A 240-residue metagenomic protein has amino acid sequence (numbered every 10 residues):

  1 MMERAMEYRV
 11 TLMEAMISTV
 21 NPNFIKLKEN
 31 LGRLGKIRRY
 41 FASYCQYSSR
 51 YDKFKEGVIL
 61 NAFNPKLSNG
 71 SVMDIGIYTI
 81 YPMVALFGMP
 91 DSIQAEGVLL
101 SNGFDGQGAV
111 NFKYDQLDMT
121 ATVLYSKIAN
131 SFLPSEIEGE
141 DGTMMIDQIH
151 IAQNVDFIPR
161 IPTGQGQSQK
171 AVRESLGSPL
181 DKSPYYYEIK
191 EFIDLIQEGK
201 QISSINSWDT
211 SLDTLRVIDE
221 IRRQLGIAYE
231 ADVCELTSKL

Functional and structural regions predicted by a protein language model:
M1-T11: Rossmann-fold NAD(P)-binding glycine/threonine-rich loop
E7, Q116, E191-L240: C-terminal helix-rich "cap/oligomerization" subdomain common to oxidoreductases
L12-E14, I146: Hydrophobic residues in well-ordered beta-strands that form the structural core
S18-I93: Predominantly a Rossmann-like dinucleotide-binding segment in NAD(P)-dependent oxidoreductases
F24, T79-I80, N154-V155, Y186-I193 (+1 more regions): A general structural signal for well-ordered alpha-helical segments in protein cores
F24-K26, R50-K55, G106-Q107, S135 (+2 more regions): Short aromatic-enriched loop/helix-cap "lid" or pocket-rim segments at secondary-structure transitions that line
I80-N154, K190-G199, C234-L240: Contiguous beta-strand/loop segments that form the cofactor/metal-binding neighborhood of enzyme cores
L176-K190, N206: Active-site loop of classical SDR/Rossmann-like NAD(P)-dependent oxidoreductases, centered on the catalytic Tyr-X3-Lys
